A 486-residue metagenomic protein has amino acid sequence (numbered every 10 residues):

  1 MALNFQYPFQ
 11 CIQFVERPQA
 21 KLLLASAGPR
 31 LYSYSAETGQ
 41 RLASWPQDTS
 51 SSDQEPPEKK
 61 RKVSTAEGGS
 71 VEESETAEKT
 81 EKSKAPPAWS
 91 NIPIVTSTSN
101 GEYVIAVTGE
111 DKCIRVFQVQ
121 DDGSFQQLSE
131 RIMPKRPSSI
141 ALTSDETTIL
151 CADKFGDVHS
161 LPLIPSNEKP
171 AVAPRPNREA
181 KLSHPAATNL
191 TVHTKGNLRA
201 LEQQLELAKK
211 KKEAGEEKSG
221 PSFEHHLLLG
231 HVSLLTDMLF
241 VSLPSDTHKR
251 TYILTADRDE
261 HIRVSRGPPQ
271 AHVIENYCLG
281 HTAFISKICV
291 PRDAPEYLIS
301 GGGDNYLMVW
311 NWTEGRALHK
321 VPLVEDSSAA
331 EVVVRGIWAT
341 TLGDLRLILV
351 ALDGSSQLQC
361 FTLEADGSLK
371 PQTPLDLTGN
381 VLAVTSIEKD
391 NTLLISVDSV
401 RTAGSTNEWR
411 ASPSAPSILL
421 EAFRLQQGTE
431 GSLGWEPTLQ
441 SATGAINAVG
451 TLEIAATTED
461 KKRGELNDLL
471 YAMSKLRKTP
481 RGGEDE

Functional and structural regions predicted by a protein language model:
L3-F14, R30, D48-E78, P165-P221 (+1 more regions): Terminal intrinsically disordered, low-complexity extensions flanking WD-repeat/beta-propeller proteins
Q6-V15, E81-S97, K135-L142, L229-S245 (+3 more regions): Canonical WD40 repeat/beta-propeller blade segments in eukaryotic WD-repeat proteins
Q19-K21, N100-Y103, D145-T147, L243 (+4 more regions): Short coil/turn segments that connect the beta-strands within blades of beta-propeller domains
K21-S74, V107-S124, R266: Beta-propeller domains
A27, V107-E110, A152-F155, L163 (+4 more regions): Conserved strand-to-loop turn within each blade of WD40 beta-propeller repeats
Y34-S35, I114-Q118, V158-L163, I262-G267 (+4 more regions): WD40-repeat beta-propellers
S44-P46, S83-P86, S129-I132, A171-A173 (+4 more regions): Short C-terminal beta-strands that terminate individual repeats in beta-propeller domains, predominantly WD40 blades
Q270-G367: WD40 beta-propeller repeat blades
